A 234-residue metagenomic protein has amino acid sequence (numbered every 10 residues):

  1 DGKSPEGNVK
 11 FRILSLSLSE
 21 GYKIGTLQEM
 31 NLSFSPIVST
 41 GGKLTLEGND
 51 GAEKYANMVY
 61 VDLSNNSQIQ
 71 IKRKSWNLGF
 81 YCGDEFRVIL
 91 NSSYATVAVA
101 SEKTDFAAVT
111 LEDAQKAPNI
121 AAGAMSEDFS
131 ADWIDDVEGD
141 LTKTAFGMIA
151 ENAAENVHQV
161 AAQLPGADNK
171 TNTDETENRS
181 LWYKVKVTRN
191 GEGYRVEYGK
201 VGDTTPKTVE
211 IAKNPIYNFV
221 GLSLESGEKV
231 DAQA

Functional and structural regions predicted by a protein language model:
K3-A234: Surface-exposed, beta-sheet-biased, low-hydrophobicity segments with strongly acidic/polar composition
